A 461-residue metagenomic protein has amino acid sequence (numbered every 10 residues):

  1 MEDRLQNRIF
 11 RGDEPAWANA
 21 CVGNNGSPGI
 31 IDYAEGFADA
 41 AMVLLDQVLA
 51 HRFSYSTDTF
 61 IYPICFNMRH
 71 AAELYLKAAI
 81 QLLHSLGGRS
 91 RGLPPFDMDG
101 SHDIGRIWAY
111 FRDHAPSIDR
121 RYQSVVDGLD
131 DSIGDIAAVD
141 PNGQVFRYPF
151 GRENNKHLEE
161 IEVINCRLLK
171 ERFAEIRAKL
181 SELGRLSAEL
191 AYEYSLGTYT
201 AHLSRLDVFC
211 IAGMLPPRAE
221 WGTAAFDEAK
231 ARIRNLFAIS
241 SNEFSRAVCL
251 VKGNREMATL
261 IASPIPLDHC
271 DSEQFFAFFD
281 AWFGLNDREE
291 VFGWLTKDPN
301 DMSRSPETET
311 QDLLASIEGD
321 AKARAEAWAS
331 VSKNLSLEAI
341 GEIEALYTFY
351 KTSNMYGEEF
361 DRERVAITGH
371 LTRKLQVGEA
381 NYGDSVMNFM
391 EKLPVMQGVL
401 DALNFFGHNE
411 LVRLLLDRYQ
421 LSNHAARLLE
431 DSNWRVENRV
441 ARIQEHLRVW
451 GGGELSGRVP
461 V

Functional and structural regions predicted by a protein language model:
M1-V461: Domain-scale activation on soluble regions of proteins
